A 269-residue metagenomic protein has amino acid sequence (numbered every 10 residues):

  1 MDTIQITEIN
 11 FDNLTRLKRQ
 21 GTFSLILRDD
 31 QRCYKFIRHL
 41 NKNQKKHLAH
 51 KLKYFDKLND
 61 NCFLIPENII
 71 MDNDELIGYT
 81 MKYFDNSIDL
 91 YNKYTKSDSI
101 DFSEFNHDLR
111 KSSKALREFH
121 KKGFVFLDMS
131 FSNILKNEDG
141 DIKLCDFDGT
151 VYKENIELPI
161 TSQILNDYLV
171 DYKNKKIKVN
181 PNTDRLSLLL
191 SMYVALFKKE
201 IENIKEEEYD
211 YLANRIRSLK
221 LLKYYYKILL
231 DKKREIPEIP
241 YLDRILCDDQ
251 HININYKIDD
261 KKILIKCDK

Functional and structural regions predicted by a protein language model:
M1-N43, N61: ATP-binding glycine-rich phosphate-binding loop
K51-F63: Structural motif at the C-terminus of the N-lobe alphaC helix and the adjacent alphaC-beta4 loop of the Hanks-type
N61-D108: Conserved structural core of kinase catalytic domains
E104-E118: Conserved alphaE helix
L116-N137: Catalytic-loop of the protein kinase fold
S132-Y168: Activation segment/activation loop of eukaryotic-type protein kinase catalytic domains
K178-L189: Activation loop
L196-K269: Helical subdomain adjoining the active site within ATP-dependent kinase catalytic cores
